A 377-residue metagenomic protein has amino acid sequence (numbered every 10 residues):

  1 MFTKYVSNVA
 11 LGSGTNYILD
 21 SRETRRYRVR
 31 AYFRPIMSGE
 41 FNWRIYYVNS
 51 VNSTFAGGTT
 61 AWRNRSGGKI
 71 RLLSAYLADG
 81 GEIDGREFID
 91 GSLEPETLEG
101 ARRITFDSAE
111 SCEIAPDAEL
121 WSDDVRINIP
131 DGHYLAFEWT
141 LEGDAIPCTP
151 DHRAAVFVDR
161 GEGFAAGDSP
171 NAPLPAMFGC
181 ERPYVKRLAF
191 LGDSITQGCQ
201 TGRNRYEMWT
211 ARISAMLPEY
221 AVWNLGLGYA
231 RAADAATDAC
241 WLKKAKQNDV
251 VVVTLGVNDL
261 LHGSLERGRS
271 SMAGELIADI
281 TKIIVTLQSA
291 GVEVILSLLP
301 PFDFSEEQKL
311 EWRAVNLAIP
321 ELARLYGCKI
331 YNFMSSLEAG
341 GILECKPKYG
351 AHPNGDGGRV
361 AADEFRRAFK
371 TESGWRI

Functional and structural regions predicted by a protein language model:
M1-L191, T196-Q197, T201-R203, G374-I377: N-terminal secretory targeting modules
A136, V250-T254, I295: Structural motif
V185-F190, I195-T281, D303-E306, L310-R313 (+2 more regions): Conserved SGNH/GDSL esterase-like catalytic core that processes O-acyl groups on lipids and polysaccharides
T281-G291, P320: Surface-exposed amphipathic alpha-helices with a cationic face
A290-V294, C328: A short helix->loop->beta-strand "cap" motif at the edges of active sites that frequently abuts
P301-I377: Catalytic His-Asp segment of secreted/periplasmic serine-dependent ester chemistry enzymes
